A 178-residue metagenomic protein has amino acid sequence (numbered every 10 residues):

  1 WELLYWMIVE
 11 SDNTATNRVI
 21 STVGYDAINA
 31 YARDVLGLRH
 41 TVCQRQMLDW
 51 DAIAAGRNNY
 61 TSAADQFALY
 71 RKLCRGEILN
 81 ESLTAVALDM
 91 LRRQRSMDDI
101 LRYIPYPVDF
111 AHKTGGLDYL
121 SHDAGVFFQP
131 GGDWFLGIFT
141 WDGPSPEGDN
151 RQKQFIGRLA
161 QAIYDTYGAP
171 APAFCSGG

Functional and structural regions predicted by a protein language model:
L4, N17-R75: Mid-domain, small-residue-enriched loop/turn segments at the edges of structured enzyme/sensor domains
S11-D12, G24: Membrane-embedded alpha-helical core segments of multi-pass
A15-I20, Y31, H40-Q46, E77-V86 (+2 more regions): Surface-exposed patches in mature extracellular/periplasmic domains of secreted proteins
T16, I53, S145-D149: Extracytoplasmic/secreted cell-surface and envelope-processing proteins
T22-G24, A68-D98, T114-G178: Structured C-terminal helix/loop/strand segments within mature extracytoplasmic catalytic/sensor domains
I104-A111: Short Pro/Gly-enriched beta-strand edge/turn motifs at strand-loop
